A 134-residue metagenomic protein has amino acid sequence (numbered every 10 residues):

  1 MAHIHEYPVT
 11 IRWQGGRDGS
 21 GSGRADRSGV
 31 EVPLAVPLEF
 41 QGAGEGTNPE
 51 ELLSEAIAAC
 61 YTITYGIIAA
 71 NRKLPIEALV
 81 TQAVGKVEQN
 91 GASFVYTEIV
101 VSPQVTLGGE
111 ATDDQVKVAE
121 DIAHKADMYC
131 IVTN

Functional and structural regions predicted by a protein language model:
M1-E55, I63-N134: Extended beta-strand/beta-hairpin segments
